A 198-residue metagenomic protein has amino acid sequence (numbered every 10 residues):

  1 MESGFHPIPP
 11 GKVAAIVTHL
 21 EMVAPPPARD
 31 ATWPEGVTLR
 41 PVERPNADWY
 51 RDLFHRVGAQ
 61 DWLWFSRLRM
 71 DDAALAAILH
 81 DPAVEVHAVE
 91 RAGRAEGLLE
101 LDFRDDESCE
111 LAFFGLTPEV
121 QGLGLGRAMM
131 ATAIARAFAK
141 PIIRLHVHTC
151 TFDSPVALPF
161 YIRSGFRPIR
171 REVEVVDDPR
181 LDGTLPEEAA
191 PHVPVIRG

Functional and structural regions predicted by a protein language model:
M1-E43: Acyl-donor-binding surface of acyltransferase catalytic domains
S3-A15, V175-G198: Acidic/histidine-enriched, glycine/proline-rich intrinsically disordered or flexible terminal extensions
W33-R67, E187, V193: Short amphipathic alpha-helix that is part of the acyltransferase structural core
S66-A73, L79-P118: A conserved beta-strand-loop-helix scaffold within acyl/acetyltransferase catalytic domains
E85, I143, R167: Short acidic/polar active-site loop segments enriched in Thr and Asp
L116, G122-A137, L158-R163: Conserved acetyl-CoA-binding loop-helix of GNAT-fold acetyltransferases
A137-T149: Conserved GNAT acetyl-CoA-binding A-motif
V147-A157, E174-R180: Conserved beta-strand-loop-alpha-helix junction that forms the acyl-donor binding cleft
